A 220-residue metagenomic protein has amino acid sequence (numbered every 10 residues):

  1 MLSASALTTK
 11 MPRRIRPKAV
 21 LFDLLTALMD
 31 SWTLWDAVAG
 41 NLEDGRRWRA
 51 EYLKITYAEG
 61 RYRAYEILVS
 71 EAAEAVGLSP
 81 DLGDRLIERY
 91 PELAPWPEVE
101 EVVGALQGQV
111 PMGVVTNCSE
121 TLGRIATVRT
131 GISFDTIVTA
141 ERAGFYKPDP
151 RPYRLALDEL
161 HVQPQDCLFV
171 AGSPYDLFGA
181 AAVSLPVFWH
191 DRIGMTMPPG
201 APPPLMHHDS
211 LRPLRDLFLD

Functional and structural regions predicted by a protein language model:
L2-V20, G104, G113-D220: Asp-based, Mg2+/Mn2+-dependent phosphohydrolase catalytic module
L7-A50, G77: Active-site neighborhood of HAD-like aspartate-dependent phosphohydrolases
A27, L34, K54, S119-T121 (+1 more regions): Short, solvent-exposed loop/turn segments at secondary-structure junctions
S31-W35, L93-W96, F134, W189: Tryptophan-centric aromatic hotspots in well-structured domains and transmembrane helices
W35-E43, A72-G77, V102-G108, A126-T130 (+2 more regions): Alpha-helix C-terminal capping segments
L42, R46-I87: A metal-dependent, Asp-based hydrolase signature
T56, Y90-E92, A143: Short histidine/acidic/glycine/proline-rich micro-motifs that form metal- and phosphate-coordinating active-site loops
E66-S70, D84-V114, E120, R124 (+1 more regions): Short, acidic loop-to-helix structural element flanking the phosphoryl-transfer center in phosphate-processing enzymes
